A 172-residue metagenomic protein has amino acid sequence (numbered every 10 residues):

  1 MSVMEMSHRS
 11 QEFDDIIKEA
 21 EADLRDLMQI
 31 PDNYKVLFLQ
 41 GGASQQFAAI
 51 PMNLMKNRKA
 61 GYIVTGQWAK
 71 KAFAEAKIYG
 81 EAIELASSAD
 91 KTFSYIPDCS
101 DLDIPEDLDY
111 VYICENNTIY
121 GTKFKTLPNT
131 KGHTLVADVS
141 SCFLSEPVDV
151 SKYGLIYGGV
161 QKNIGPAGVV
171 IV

Functional and structural regions predicted by a protein language model:
M1-Q46, N53, G66-Q67, A74-E75: Conserved N-terminal alpha-helix of the aminotransferase class I/II PLP-enzyme fold
S44-V111: PLP-dependent aminotransferase-like
I63-V64, C114, G159-V160: Short beta-strand->loop
K71-F73, T92-P97, L144-V148, G165-V170: Short, charged, surface-exposed secondary-structure boundary motifs
A76, S88-F143, L155: Active-site phosphate-binding strand-loop segment of PLP-dependent enzymes
E106, T130, V150-S151, G165-A167: Short gly/pro-enriched beta-turn/loop segments at secondary-structure junctions
K152-V172: Active-site PLP attachment segment
